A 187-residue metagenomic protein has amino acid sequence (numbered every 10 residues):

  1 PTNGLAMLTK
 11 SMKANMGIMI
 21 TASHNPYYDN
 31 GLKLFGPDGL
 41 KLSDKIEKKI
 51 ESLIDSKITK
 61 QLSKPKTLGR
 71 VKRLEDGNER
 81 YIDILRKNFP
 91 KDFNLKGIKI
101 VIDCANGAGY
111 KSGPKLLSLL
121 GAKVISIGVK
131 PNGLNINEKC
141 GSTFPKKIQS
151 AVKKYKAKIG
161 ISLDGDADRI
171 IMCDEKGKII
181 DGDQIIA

Functional and structural regions predicted by a protein language model:
P1-D29, K115-C173: N-terminal small/polar loop signature for handling phosphorylated ligands or for N-terminal nucleophile
I20-S23, P37-D38, K45-I46, C104-A105 (+4 more regions): Fold-independent oxyanion-binding glycine-rich loops and adjacent beta-strand/coil segments at enzyme active sites
Y28-P37, S112-P114, D168-I186: Short Gly/Thr/Asp-enriched flexible loops that form oxyanion-binding sites at enzyme active sites
N30-K153: Gly/Ser/Thr-enriched, mixed-charge loops and adjacent short helices that form phosphate/oxyanion-binding elements
